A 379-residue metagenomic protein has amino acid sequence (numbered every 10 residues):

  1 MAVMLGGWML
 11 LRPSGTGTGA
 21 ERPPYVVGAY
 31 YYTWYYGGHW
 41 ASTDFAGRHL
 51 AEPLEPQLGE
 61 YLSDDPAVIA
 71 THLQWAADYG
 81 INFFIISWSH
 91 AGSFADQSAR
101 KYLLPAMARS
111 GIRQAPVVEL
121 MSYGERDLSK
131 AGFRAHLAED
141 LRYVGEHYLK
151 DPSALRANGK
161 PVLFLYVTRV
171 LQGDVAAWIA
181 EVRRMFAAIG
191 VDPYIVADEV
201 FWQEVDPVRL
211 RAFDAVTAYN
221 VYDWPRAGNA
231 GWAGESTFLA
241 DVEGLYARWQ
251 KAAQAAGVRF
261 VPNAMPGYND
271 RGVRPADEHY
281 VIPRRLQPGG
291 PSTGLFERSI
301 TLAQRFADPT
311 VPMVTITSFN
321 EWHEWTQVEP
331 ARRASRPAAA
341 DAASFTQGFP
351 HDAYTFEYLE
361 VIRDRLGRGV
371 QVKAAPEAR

Functional and structural regions predicted by a protein language model:
M1-G7: Hydrophobic membrane-insertion alpha-helices, especially the h-region of bacterial N-terminal signal peptides
R12-A20: Ser/Thr/Pro/Gly-rich low-complexity linker/stalk segments immediately outside membranes or between
A20-R379: Glycan-processing catalytic domains of CAZymes
